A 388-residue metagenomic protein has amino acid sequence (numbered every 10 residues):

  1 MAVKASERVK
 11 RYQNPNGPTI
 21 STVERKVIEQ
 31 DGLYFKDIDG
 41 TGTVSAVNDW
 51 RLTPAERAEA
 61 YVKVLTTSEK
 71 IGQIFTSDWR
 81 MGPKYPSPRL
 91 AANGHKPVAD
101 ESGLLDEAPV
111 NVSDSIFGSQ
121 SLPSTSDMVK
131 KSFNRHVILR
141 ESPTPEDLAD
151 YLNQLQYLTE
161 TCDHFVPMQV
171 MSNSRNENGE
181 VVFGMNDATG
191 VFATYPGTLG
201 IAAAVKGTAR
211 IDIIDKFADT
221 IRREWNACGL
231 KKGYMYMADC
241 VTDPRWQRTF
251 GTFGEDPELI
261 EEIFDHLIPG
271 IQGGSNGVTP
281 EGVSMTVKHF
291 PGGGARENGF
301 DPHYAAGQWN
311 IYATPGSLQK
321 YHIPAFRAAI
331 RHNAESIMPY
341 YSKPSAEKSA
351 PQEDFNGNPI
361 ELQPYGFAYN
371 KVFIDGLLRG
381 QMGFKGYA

Functional and structural regions predicted by a protein language model:
M1-A388: Glycoside hydrolase catalytic-domain context in secreted enzymes
